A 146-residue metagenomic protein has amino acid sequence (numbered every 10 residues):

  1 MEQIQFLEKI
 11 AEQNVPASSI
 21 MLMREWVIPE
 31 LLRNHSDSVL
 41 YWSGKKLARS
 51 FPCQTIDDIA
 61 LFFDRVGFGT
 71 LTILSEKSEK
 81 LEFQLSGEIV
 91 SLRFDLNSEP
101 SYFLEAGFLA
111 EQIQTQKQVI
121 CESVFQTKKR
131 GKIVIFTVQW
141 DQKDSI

Functional and structural regions predicted by a protein language model:
M1-P100, Q142-I146: N-terminal accessory segment detector
T55, T70-T72, T115, T127 (+1 more regions): Residue-identity detector for threonine
L74-S75, F83, I120-I146: Short terminal or interdomain "cap/linker" segment that borders an active site or interface and mediates
D95-F125: Long, amphipathic alpha-helical coupling/dimerization segments that relay conformational signals between
